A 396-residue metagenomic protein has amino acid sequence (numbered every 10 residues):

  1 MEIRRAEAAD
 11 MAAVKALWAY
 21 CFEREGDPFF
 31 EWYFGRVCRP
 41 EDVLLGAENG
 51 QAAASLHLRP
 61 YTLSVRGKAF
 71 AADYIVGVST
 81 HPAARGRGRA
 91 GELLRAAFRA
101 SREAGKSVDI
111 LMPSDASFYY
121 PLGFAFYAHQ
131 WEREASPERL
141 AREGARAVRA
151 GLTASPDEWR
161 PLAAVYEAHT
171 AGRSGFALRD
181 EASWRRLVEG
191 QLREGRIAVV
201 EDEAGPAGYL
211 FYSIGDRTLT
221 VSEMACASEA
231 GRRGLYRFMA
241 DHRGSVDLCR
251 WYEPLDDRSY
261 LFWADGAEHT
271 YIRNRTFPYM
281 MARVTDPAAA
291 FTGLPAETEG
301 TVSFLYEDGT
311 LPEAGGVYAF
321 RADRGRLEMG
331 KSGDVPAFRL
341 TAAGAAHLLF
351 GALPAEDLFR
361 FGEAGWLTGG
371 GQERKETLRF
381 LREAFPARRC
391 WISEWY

Functional and structural regions predicted by a protein language model:
M1-P60, G67-Y74, L140-A182, G215-S222: Short amphipathic alpha-helix that is part of the acyltransferase structural core
A12, R149-Y396: Intrinsically disordered, low-complexity, positively biased terminal segments
A84, S101-R102, M239: Hydrophobic pocket-lining residues that define ligand/cofactor binding sites across diverse proteins
A84-A96, A230-G234: Conserved acetyl-CoA pyrophosphate-binding loop and the N-cap/start of the following alpha-helix in GNAT-like
L94, R99-P113, G244-P254: Conserved GNAT acetyl-CoA-binding A-motif
E103-S107, P113-W131, D256-I272: Conserved active-site alpha-helix within GNAT-family acetyltransferase domains
